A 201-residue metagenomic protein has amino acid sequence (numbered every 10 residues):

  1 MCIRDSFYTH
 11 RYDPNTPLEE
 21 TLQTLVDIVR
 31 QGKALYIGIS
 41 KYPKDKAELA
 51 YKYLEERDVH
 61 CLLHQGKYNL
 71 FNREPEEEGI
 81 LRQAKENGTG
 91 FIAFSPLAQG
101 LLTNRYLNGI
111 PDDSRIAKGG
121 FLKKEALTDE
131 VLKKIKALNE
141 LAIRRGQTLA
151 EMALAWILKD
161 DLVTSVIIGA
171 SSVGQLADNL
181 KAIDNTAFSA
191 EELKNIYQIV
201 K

Functional and structural regions predicted by a protein language model:
M1-I3: Short, small-residue-biased leader/transition segments that mark boundaries at the very start of proteins
S6-F7: Acidic/hydrophobic-patterned starts of short beta strands in beta-sheet-rich repeat architectures
Y12-Q198: Beta/alpha (TIM)-barrel catalytic core signal, keyed to glycine-rich beta->alpha loops juxtaposed to Asp/Glu that bind
